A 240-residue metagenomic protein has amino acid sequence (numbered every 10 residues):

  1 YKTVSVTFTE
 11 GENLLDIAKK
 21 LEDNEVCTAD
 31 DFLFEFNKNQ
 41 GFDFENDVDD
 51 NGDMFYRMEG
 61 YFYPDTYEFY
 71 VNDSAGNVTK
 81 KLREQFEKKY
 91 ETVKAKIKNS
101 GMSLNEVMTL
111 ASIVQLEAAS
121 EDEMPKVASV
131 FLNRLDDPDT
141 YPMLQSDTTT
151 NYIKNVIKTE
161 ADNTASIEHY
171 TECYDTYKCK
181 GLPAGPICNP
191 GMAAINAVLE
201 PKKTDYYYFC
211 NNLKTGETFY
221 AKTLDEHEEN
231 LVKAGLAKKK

Functional and structural regions predicted by a protein language model:
Y1-V26, K96-L104: Glycine-rich loop/hinge motif
E10-L14, F34-Q40: Acidic helix-start/capping segments at beta-turn-to-alpha-helix junctions
K19, F34, E229: DNA-binding alpha-helical recognition surfaces that contact promoter or target DNA
V26-C27, Q40-K240: Bacterial extracytoplasmic/cell-wall-associated proteins, especially those involved in peptidoglycan
V26-F36: Short, well-structured active-site flanking segments
